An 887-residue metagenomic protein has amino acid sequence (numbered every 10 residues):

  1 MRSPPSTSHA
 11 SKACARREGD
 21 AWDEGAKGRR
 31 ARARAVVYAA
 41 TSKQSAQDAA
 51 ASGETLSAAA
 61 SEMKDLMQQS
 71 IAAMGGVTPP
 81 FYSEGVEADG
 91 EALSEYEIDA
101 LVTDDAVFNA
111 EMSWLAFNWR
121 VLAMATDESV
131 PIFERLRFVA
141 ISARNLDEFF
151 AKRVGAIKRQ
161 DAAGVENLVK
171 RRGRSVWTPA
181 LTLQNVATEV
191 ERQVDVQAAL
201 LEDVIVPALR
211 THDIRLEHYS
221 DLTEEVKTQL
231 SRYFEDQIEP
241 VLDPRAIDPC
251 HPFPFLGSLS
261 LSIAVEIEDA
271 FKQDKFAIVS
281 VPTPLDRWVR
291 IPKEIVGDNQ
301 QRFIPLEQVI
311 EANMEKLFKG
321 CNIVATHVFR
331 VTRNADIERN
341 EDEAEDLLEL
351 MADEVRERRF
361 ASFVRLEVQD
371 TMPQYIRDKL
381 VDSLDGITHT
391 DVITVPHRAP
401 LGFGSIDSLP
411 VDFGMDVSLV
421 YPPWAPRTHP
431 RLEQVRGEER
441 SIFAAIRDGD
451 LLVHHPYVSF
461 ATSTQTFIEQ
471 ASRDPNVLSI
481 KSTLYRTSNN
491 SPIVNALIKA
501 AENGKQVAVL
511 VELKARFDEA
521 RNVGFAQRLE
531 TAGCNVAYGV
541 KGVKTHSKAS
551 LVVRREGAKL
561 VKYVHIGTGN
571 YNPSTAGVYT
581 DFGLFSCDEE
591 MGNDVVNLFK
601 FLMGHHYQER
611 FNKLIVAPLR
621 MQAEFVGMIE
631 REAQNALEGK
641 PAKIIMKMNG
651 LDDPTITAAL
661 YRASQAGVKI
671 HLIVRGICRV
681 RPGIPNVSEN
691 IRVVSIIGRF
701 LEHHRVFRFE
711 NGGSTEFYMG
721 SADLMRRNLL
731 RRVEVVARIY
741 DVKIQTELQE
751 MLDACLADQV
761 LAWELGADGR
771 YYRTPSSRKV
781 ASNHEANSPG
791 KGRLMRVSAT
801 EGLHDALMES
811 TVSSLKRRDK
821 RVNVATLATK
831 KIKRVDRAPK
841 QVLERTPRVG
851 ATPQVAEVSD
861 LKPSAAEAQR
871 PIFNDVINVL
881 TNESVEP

Functional and structural regions predicted by a protein language model:
M1-A40: N-terminal chloroplast transit peptides
S11, A49, F873: Calmodulin-binding IQ motif helices
V37, E54-I644, L651-D653, R662-A666 (+1 more regions): N-terminal localization/anchoring segments of enzymes in phospholipid and broader phosphate metabolism
K669-I673: Hydrophobic alpha/beta core scaffold segments
